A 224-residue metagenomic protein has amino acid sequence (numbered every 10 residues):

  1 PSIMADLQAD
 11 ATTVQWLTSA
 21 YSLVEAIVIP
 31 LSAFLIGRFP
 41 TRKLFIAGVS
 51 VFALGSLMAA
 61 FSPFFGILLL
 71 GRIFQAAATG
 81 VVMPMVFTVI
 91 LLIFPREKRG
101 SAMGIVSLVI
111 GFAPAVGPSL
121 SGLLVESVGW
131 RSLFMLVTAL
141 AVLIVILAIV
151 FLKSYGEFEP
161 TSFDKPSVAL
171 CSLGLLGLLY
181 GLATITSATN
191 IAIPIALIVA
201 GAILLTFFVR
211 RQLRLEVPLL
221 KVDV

Functional and structural regions predicted by a protein language model:
P1-D10, I29, F134, G177 (+1 more regions): Short intrinsically disordered, low-complexity coil segments enriched in acidic
P1-I27, F65-I67: Extracellular/periplasmic helix-loop-helix junction of adjacent transmembrane segments in MFS-like secondary
I29, A33-P166: Helix-loop-helix hairpins in multi-pass membrane proteins, especially solute transporters
E126-V224: Hydrophobic transmembrane-helix bundles of small-molecule transporters
